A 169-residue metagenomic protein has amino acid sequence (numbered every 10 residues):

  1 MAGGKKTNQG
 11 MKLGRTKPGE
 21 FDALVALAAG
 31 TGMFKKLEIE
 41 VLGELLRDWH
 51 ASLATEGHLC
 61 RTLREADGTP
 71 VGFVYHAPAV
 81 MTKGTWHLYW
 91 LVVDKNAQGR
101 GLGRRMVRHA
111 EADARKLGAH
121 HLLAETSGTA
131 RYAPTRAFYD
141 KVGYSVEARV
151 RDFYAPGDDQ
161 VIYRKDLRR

Functional and structural regions predicted by a protein language model:
M1-G19, R169: Conserved N-terminal entry element of GNAT/NAT acetyltransferase domains
R15-N96, V107-H109, D113, L117 (+2 more regions): Acetyl-CoA-dependent GNAT
V92, G128-A130: Active-site-proximal loop/turn and secondary-structure-junction residues that shape catalytic pockets, frequently
G101-G103: Conserved G/P- and acidic residue-centered "switch" motifs that form tight phosphate/ATP-binding loops in soluble
A114-S127: Conserved GNAT acetyl-CoA-binding A-motif
E125-G128, D140-V161: Conserved catalytic-core motifs of GNAT/GCN5-like acyltransferases
T135: Helix-turn-helix
